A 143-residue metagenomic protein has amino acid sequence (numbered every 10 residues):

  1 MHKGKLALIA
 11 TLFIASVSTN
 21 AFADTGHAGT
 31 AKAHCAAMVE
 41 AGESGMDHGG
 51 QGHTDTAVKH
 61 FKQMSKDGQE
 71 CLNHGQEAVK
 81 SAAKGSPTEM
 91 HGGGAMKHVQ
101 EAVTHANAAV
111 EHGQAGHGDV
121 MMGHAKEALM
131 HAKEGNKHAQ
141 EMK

Functional and structural regions predicted by a protein language model:
M1-L8: Bacterial N-terminal signal peptides that target proteins for export
A10-T11, A21: Cleavable N-terminal signal peptides
S16-N20: N-terminal signal peptide c-region/cleavage motif recognized by signal peptidases
A21-K66: Immediate post-signal-peptide N-terminus of mature secreted/exported proteins
A28, H105-K143: C-terminal amphipathic alpha-helix
S44, S65, T88-H91, A95-M96 (+3 more regions): Extended amphipathic alpha-helical heptad-repeat regions
D47-V58, A83, P87, E111-M122: Charged, low-complexity interaction regions
E70-M96, M142-K143: Short, solvent-exposed, charged loop/turn and helix-capping segments that join or cap alpha-helices on peripheral
